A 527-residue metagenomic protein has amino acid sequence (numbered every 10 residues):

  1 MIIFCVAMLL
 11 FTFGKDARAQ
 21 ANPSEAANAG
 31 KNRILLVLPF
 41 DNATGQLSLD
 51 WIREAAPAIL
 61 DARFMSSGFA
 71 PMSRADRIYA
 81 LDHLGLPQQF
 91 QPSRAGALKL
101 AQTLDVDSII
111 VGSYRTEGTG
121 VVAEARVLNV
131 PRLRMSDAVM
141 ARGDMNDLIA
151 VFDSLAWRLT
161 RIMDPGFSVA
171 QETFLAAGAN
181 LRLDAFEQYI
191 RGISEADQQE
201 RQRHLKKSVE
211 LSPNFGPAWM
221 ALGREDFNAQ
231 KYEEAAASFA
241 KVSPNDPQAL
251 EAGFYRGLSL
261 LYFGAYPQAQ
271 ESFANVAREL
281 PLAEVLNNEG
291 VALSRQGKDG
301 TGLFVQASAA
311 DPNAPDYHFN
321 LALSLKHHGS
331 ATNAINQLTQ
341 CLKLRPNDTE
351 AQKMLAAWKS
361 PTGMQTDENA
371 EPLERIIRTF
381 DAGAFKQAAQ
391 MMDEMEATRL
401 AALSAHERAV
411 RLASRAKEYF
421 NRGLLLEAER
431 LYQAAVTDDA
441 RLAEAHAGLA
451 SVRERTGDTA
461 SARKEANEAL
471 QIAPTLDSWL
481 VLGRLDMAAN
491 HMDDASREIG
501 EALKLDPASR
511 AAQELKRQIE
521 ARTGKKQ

Functional and structural regions predicted by a protein language model:
A19-F69, L181, A185, P213-G216: A structural "domain/chain start" motif
A58-A62, A75-I193: Catalytic-center loop of serine/cysteine hydrolases
R182-P217, A221-Q230, L258, Y262 (+2 more regions): Alpha-helical segment of the N-proximal tetratricopeptide repeat
F186, P217, E251, E284-V285 (+6 more regions): Start-of-helix register in tetratricopeptide repeats
D197, N228-A229, Y262-F263, R295-Q296 (+6 more regions): Register position in tetratricopeptide repeats
